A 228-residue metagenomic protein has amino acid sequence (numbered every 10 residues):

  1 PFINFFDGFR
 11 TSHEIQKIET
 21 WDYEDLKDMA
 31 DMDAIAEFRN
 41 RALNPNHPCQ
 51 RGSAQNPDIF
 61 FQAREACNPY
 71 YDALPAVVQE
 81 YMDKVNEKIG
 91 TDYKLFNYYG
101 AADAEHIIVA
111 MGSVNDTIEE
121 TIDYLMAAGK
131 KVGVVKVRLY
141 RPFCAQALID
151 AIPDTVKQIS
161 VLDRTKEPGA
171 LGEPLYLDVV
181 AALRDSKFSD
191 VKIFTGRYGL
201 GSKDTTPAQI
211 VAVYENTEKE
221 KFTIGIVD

Functional and structural regions predicted by a protein language model:
F2-Y98: Conformationally flexible catalytic loops at phosphate/diphosphate-handling active centers
F5-D7, V109-G112, V135-R138, V161-R164 (+1 more regions): Generic beta-strand/beta-sheet core signal
F6-H13, D33, G112-V114, K166 (+1 more regions): Glycine-rich beta-alpha junction loops
H13-T20, E119-T121, A147, A170-P174 (+1 more regions): Short acidic, glycine/serine/threonine-rich loops at helix termini
E19-D22, E120-G129, I149-P153, Y176-D178 (+1 more regions): Short, solvent-exposed amphipathic alpha-helical segments in soluble enzyme and RNA/protein-processing domains
V77-Y93, A110-I118, R138-A145: A general structural motif
D103-K130, F143-D150: Redox- and metal-dependent alpha/beta enzyme cores, enriched for Fe-S-associated oxidoreductases and cofactor-handling
Q158-D228: Peripheral docking tails and interdomain loops at the edges of cofactor- or intermediate-handling domains
